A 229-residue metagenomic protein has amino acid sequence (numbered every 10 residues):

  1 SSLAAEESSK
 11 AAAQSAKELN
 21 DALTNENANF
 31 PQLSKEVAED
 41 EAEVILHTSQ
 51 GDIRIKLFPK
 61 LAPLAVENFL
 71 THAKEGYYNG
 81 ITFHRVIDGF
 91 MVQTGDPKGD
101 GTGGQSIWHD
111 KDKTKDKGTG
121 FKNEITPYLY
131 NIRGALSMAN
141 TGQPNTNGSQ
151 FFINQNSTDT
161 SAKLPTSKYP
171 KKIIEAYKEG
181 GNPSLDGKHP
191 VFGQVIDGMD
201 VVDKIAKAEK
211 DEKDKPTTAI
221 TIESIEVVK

Functional and structural regions predicted by a protein language model:
S1-K229: Cyclophilin-like peptidyl-prolyl cis-trans isomerases
